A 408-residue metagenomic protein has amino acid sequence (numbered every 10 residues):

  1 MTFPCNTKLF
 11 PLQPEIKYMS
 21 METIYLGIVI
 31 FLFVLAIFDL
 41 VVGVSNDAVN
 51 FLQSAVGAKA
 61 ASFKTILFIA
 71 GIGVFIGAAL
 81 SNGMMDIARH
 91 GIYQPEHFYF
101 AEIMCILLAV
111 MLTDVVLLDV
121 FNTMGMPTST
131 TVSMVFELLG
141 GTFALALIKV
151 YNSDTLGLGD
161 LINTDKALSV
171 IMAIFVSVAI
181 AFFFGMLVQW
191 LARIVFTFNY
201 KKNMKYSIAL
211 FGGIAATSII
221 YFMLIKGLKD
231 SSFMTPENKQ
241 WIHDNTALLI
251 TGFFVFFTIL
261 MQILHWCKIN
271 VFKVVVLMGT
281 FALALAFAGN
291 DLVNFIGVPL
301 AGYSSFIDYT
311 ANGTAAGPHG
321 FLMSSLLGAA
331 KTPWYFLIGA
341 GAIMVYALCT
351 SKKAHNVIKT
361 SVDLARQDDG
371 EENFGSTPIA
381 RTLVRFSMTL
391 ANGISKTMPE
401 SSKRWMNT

Functional and structural regions predicted by a protein language model:
S20-T408: Multi-pass alpha-helical transmembrane bundle typical of ion/small-solute transporters and intramembrane aspartyl
